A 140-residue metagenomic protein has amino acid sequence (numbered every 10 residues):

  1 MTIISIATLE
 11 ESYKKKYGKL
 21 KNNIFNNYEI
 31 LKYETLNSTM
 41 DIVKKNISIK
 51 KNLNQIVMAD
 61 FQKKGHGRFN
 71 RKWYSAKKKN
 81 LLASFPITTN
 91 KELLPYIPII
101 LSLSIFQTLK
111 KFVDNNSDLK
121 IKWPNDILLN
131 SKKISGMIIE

Functional and structural regions predicted by a protein language model:
M1-D114, S135: N-terminal lobe of the biotin/lipoate ligase/transferase fold
T108-E140: Acidic (Asp/Glu) carboxylate-rich active-site/surface patches
